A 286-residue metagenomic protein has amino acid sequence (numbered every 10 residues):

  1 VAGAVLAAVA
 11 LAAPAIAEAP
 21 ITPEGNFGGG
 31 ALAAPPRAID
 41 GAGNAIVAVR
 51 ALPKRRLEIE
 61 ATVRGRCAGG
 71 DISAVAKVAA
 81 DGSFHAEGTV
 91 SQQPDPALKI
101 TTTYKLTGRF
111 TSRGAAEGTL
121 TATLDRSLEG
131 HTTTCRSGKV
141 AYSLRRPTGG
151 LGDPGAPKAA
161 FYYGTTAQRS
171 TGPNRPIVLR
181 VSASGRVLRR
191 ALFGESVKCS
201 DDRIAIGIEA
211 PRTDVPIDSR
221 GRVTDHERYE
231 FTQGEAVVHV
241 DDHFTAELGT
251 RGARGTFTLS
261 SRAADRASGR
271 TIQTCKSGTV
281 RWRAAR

Functional and structural regions predicted by a protein language model:
V1-A2, T250: Accessible peptide chain termini
A2-A12: Bacterial N-terminal signal peptides
A13-E18: Sec/Tat signal peptide C-region and signal peptidase I cleavage site
G25-T133, S137-G149, A160-A253, F257-D265 (+2 more regions): Predominantly extracellular/secreted and cell-surface proteins with exposed, flexible low-complexity segments
L151-P154: Intrinsic disorder/low-complexity detector
